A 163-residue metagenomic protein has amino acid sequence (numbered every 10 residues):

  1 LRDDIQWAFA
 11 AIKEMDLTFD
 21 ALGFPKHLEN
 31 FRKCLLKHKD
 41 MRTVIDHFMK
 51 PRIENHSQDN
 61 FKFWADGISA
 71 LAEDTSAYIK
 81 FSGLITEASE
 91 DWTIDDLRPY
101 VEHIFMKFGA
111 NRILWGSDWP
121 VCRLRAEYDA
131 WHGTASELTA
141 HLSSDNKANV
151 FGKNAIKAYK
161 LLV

Functional and structural regions predicted by a protein language model:
L1-L114: Catalytic pocket-lining loop regions of alpha/beta-barrel enzymes, especially the amidohydrolase/enolase/GH5 lineages
T86, V121-R123: Short, active-site-adjacent cap segments at secondary-structure transitions
E102-H103, K107-L114, R123-V163: Mid-to-C-terminal alpha-helical segments outside catalytic/metal-binding sites
D118: Active-site glycine-centered loops adjacent to acidic/histidine catalytic or metal-binding residues that shape
